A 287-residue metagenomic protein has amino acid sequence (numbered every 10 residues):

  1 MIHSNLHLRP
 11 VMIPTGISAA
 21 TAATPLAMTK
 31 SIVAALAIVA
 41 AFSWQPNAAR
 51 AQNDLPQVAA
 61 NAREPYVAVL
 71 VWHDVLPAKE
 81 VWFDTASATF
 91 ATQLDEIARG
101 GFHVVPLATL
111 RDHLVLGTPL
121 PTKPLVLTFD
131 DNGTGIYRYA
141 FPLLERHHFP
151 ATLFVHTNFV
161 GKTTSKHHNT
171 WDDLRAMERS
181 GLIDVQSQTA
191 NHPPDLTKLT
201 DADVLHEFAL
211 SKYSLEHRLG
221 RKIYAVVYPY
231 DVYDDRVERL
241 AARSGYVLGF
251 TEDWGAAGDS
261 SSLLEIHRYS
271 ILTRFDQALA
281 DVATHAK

Functional and structural regions predicted by a protein language model:
N5-V33: Bacterial N-terminal signal peptides that target proteins for export
I32-S43: Bacterial N-terminal signal peptides
N47-L125, R175, F275-Q277, D281-K287: N-terminal pre-catalytic segment of deacetylase/amide-hydrolase enzymes
P65-E80, P121-L125, G133-Y137, P142-R236 (+2 more regions): Metal-dependent polysaccharide deacetylase catalytic core of the NodB/CE4 family, i.e., the active-site-bearing domain
A108, E252-D253: Beta->alpha turn/N-cap motifs
S244-F250: Catalytic-core region of carbohydrate-active enzymes that cleave or remodel glycosidic bonds
